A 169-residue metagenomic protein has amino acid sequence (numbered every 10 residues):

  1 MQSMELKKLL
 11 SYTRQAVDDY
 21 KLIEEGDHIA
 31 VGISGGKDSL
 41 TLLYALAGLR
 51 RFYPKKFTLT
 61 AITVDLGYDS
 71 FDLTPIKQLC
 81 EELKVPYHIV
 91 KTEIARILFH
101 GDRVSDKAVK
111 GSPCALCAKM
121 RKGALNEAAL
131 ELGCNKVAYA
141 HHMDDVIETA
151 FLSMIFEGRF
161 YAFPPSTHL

Functional and structural regions predicted by a protein language model:
M1-P165: ATP-dependent adenylation/nucleotidyltransferase module used to activate substrates
